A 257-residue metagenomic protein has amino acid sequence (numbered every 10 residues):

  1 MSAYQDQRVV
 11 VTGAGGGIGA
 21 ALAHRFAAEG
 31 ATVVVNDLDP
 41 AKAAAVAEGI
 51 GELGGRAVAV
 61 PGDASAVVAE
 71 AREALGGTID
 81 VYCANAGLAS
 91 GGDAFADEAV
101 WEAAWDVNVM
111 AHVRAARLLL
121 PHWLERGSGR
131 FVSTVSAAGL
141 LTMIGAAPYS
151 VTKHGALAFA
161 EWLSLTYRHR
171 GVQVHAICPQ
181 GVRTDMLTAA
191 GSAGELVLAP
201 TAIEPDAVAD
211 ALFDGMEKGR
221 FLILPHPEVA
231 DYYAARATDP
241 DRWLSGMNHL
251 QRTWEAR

Functional and structural regions predicted by a protein language model:
R8, G15-G16: Conserved glycine-rich cofactor-binding loop
E29, L141, W162-Q173: Active-site-adjacent segment of SDR/Rossmann-fold oxidoreductases
A47, G51, V58-G77: Conserved amphipathic alpha-helix within the SDR
G87-E102, E125, G145-P148: Conserved mid-core segment of classical short-chain dehydrogenase/reductases
A116, T152: Active-site helix of classical SDR
S136: Residue(s) in the substrate-gating loop at a strand-loop-helix junction that position the organic substrate next
A176, S192-Y232: C-terminal helical subdomain
